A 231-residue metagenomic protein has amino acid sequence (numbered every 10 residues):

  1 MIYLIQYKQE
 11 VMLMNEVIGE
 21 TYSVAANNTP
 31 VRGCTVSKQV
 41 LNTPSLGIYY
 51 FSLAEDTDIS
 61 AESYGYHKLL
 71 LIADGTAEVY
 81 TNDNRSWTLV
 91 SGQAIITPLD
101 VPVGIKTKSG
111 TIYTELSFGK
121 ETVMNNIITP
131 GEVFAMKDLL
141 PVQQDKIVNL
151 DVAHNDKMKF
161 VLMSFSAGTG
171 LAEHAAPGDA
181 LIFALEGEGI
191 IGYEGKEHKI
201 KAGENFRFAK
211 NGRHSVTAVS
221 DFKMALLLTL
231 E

Functional and structural regions predicted by a protein language model:
I2-G47, V90-S91, G110-K157: A short, N-terminal "cap"/entry segment at the start of jelly-roll beta-barrel domains of the cupin/DSBH fold
V31-V36, G47-Y64, D145-V148, K159-A176: Conserved short histidine dyad/triad with adjacent acidic residue
G65-E78, N82, P177-E194: Glycine- and acidic-residue-biased ligand/ion/polar-headgroup-sensing regions
A73-D74, S109, L185-E186, K201-A202 (+1 more regions): A cytosolic small-molecule/anion-sensing beta-strand core signal
D83-L99, E194-N211: Short acidic-glycine-tyrosine-enriched beta hairpin
L99-V123, K210-E231: Ligand-binding loop in jelly-roll beta-barrel domains
I127-E188, E194-G195: Conserved small-residue-rich
